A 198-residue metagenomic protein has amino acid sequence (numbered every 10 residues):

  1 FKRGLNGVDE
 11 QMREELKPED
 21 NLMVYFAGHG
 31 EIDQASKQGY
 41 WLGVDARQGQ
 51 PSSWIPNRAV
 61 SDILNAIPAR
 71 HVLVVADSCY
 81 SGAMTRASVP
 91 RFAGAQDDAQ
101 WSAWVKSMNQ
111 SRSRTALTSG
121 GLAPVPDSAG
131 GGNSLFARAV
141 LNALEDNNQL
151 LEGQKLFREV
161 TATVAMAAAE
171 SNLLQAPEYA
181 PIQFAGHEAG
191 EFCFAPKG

Functional and structural regions predicted by a protein language model:
F1-G198: Cysteine endopeptidase catalytic domains of the caspase/legumain-like
